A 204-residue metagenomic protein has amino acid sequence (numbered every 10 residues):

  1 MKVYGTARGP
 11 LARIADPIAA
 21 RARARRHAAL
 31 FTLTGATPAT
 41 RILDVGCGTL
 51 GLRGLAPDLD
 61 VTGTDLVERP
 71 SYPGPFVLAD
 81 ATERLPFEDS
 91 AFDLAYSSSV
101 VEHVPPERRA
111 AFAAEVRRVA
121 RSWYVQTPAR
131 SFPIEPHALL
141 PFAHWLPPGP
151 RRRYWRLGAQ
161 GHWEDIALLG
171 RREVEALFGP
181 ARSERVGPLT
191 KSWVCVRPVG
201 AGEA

Functional and structural regions predicted by a protein language model:
M1-G35: Class I SAM-dependent methyltransferase Rossmann-like catalytic core, especially the SAM/SAH-binding loop
A12-D16, Y154-E164: Short glycine/proline- and acidic residue-enriched helix-loop micro-motifs that form flexible lids or anion-recognition
I18-A28, R108, I166-E173: Soluble or luminal CAZymes and related metallo-dependent hydrolases
A28-T32, A114, R172, A176: Surface-exposed alpha-helical segments enriched in charged/polar residues
F31-F132, R197: Conserved SAM-binding loop
S122-G149: Conserved class I S-adenosyl-L-methionine
Q160-P180: Short alpha-helix
R182-A204: Core SAM-dependent methyltransferase catalytic element
